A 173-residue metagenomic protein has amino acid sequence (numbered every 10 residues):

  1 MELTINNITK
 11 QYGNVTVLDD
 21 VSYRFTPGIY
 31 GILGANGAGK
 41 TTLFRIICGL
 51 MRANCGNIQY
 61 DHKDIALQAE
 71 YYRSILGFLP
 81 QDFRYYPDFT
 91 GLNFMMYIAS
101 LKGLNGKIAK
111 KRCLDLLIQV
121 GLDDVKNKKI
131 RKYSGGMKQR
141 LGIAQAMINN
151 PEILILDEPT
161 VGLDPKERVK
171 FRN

Functional and structural regions predicted by a protein language model:
A35-G39: Walker A (P-loop) phosphate-binding loop of ABC-type ATPase nucleotide-binding domains
C48: Helix-to-loop junction immediately C-terminal to a conserved catalytic motif
G56-L67, Y71-Y72: Conserved ABC transporter NBD signature motif
M96, S100, K107-V125: Conserved ABC ATPase "signature" region
K129-Y133: Conserved ABC ATPase signature
L154-D157: Catalytic Walker B motif of ABC-type/P-loop ATPase nucleotide-binding domains
